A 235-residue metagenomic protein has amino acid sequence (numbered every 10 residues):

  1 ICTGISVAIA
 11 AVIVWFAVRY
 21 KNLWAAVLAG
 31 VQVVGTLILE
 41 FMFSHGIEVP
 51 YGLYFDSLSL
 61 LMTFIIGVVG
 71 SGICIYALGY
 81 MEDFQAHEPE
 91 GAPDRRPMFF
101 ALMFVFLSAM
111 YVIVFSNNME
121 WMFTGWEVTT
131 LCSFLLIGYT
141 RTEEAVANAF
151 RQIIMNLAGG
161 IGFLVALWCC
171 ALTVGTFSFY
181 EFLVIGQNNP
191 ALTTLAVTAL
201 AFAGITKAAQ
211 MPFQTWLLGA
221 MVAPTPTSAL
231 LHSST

Functional and structural regions predicted by a protein language model:
I1-T235: ...captures the hydrophobic TM-helix bundle architecture rather than a specific catalytic motif, and can also fire on
